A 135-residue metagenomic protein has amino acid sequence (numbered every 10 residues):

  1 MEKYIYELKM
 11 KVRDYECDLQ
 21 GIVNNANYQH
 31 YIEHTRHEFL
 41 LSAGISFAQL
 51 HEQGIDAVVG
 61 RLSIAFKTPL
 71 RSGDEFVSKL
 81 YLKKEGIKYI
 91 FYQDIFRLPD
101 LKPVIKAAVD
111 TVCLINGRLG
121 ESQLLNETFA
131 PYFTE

Functional and structural regions predicted by a protein language model:
E2-V59, L114-E135: Hot-dog-fold acyl-thioester-processing enzymes
D14-E16, L62-T68, P99: Short, well-ordered turn and helix-capping elements at secondary-structure junctions
F39-Y89, K106-A108, V112: Hydrophobic beta-strand-centered segment that forms part of the acyl-chain substrate-binding groove
R71-S72, L82-E135: HotDog/MaoC-like acyl-thioester-processing domains
